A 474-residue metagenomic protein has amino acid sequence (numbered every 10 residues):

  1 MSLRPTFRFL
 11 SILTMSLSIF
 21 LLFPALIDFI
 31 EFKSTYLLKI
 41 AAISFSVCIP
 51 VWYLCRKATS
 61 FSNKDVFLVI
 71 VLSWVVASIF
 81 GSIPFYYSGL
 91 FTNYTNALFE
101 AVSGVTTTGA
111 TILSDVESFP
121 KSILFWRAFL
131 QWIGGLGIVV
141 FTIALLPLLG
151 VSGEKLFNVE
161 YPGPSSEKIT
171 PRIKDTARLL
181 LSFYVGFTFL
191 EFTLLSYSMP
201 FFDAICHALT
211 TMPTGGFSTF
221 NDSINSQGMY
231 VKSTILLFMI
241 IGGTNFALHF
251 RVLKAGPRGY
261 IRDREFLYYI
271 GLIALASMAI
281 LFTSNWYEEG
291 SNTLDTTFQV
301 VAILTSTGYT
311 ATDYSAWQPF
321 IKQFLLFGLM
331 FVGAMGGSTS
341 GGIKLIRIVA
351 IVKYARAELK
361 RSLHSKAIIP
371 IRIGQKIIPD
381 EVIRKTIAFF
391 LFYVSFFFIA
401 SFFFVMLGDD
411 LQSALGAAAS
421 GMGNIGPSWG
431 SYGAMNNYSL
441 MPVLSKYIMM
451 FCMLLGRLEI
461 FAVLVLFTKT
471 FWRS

Functional and structural regions predicted by a protein language model:
M1-S474: Membrane-proximal intracellular helices of multi-pass ion channels
